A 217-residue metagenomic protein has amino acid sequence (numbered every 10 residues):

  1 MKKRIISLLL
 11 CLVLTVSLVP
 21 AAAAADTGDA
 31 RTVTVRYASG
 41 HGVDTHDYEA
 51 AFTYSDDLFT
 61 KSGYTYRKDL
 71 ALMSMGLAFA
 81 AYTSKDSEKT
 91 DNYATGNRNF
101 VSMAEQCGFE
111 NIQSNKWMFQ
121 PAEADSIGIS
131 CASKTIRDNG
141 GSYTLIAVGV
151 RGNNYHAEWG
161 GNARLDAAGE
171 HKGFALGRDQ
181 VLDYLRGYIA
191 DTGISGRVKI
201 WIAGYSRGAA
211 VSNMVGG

Functional and structural regions predicted by a protein language model:
M1-I5, L9: Positively charged n-region of N-terminal signal peptides that target proteins for export
L9-S17: Bacterial N-terminal signal peptides
V16-D29: Sec-dependent signal peptide cleavage junction
D26-A78: N-terminal module-boundary/linker segments of secreted carbohydrate-active enzymes
F79-K116: Catalytic-loop region of hydrolases
M103-A203: A conserved cap/lid and substrate-binding interface adjacent to the catalytic center of lipid-processing enzymes
G204-G208, S212: Gly/Ala-rich beta-loop-alpha elbow adjacent to hydrolase catalytic centers
N213-G217: Short glycine-enriched nucleophile-adjacent loop and the immediately C-terminal alpha-helix near the catalytic center
